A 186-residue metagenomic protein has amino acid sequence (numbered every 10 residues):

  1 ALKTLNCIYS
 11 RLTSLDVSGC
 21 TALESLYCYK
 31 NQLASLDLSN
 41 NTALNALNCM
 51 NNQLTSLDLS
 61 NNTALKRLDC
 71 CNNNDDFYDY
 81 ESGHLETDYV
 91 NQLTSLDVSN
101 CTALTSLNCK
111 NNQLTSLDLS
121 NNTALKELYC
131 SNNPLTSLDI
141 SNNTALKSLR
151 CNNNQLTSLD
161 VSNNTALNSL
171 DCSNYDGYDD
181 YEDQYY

Functional and structural regions predicted by a protein language model:
K3-C7, E24-C28, N45-C49, K66-C70 (+5 more regions): Conserved hydrophobic beta-strand positions in leucine-rich repeat
L5, E86-N112, Y185-Y186: Extended, compositionally biased low-complexity polar/Lys-Gly-rich tracts and adjacent boundary/linker regions are
L15, L36, L57, L93-L96 (+3 more regions): Canonical leucine-rich repeat
S60, L68-D79, V90, S158-Y186: Leucine-rich solenoid repeat scaffolds
